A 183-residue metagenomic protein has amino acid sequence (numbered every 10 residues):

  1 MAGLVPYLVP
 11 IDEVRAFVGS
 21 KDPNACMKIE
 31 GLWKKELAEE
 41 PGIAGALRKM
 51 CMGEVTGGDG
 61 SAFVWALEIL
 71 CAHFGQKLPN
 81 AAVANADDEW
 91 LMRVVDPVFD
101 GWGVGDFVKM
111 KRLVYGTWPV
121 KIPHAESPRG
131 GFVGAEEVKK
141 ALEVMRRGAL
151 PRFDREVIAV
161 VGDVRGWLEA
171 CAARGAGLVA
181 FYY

Functional and structural regions predicted by a protein language model:
M1-G166, A170-R174, Y182-Y183: Acidic (Asp/Glu-rich) sequence patches and key acidic residues that form negatively charged surfaces used
L178: Conserved GNAT acetyl-CoA-binding A-motif
